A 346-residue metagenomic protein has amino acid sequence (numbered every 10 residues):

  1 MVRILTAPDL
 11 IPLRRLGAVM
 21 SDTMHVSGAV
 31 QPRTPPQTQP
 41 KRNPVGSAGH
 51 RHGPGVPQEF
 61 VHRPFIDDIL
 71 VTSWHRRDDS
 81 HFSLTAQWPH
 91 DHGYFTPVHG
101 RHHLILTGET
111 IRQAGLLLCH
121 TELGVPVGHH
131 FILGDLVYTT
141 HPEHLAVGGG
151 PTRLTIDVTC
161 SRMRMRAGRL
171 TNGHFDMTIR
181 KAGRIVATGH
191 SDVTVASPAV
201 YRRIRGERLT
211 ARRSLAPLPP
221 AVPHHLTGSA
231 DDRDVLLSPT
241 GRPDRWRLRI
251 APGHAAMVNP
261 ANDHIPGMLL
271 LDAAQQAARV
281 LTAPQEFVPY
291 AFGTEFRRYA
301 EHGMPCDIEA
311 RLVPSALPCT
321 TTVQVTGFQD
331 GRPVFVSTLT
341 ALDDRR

Functional and structural regions predicted by a protein language model:
M1-H99, T194-V258, R346: Non-catalytic linker/capping segments at the edges of enzyme domains
S21, H25-A29, H130-L133, T139-G148 (+1 more regions): A cross-family "folded-core" feature that marks the main globular domain of proteins
L84-H90, V127-V137: A short glycine/small-residue-enriched secondary-structure motif
H102-G128, I265-F287: Active-site helix/loop of acyl-thioester processing domains in fatty-acid/polyketide metabolism, spanning hotdog-fold
L136-A182, P289-P333: Hydrophobic beta-sheet segments that form the core/acyl-binding groove of ACP/CoA-dependent acyl-chain-processing
M165-A211, T321-R346: Mixed-charge, glycine-accented linear interaction segment located at domain edges/termini
D232-D307, L317, Q324-T326: Acidic/His-leaning functional-site neighborhoods
